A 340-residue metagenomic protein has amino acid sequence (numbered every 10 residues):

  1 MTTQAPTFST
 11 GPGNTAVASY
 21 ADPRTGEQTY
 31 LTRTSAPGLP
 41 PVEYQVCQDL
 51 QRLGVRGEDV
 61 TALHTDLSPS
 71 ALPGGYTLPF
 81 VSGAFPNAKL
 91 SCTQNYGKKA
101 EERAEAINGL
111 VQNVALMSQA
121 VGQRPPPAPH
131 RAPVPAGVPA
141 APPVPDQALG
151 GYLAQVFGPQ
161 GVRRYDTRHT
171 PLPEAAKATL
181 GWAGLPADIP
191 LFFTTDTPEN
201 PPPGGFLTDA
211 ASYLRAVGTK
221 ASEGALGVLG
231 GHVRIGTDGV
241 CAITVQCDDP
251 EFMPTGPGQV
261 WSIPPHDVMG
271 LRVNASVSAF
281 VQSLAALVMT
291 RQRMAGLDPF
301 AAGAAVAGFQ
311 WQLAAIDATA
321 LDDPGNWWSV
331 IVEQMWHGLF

Functional and structural regions predicted by a protein language model:
M1-G11, V17, Q123-G151, A304-A307 (+1 more regions): Actinobacteria-biased recognition of intrinsically disordered, low-complexity terminal regions
M1-P139: Zinc-dependent deaminase catalytic domain
Q48, P79, G83, G109 (+7 more regions): Charged/polar, solvent-exposed surface patches and flexible loops
L53, Y152-P159, A187-F340: A C-terminal-region feature
K89, K98-K99, K177, K220 (+1 more regions): Context-gated lysine
A104-D209: A cross-taxonomic marker for long C-terminal extensions/tails that follow the last structured domain
